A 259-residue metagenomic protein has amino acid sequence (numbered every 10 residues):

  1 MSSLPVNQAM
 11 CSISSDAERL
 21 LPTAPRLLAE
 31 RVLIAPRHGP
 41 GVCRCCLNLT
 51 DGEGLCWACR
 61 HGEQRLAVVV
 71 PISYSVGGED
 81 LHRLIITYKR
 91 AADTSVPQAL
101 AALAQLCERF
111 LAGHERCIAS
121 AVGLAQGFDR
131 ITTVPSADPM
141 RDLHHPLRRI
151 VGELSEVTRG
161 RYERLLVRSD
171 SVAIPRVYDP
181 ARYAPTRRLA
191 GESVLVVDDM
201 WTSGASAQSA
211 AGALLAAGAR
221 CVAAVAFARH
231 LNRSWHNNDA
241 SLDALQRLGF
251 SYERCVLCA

Functional and structural regions predicted by a protein language model:
M1-P36, A228: A broadly conserved sequence feature marking short terminus-proximal activation segments in nucleic acid-centric
P5, E163-A259: PRPP/pyrophosphate-binding module of the type I phosphoribosyltransferase fold
L27-L33, P40-R130, P139-R141, G152 (+2 more regions): Active-site-facing substrate-recognition patch
H38-P40, C221: Short glycine-/polar-rich loops that comprise or flank the Walker A/P-loop and associated switch/sensor motifs
C46, T133-V134, V197, V225: Short hydrophobic segments within beta-strands
D129-T132, V222: Residue-level signal for inorganic ion chemistry
L147-G152, A210-L214: Glycine-rich, phosphate-binding/catalytic loops in enzymes
